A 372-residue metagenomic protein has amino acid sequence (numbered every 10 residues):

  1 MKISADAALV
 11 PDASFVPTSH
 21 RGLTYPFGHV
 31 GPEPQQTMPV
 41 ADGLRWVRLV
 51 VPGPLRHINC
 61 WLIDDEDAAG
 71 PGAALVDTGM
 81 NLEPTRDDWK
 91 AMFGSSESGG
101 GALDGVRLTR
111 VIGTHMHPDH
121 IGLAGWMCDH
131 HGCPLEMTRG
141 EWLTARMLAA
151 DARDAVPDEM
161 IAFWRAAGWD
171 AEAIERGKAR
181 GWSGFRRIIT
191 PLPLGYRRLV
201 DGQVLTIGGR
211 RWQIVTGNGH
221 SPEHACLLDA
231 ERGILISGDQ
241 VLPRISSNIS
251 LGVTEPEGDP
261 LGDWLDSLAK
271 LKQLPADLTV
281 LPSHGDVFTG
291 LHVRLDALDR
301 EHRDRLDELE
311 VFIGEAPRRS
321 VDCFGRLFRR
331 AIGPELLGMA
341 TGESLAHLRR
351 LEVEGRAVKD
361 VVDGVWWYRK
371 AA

Functional and structural regions predicted by a protein language model:
K2-P26, V30-G31, D307-A372: C-terminal regulatory/interaction regions
D6-L9, P84-D87, G94-T206, G233: Active-site HxH/HxHxD metal-binding segment of metal-dependent hydrolases
P34-G100, D104, L227-P243: Conserved beta-strand hairpin/beta-sheet module of binuclear metal-dependent hydrolase folds, prominently
G43, G122, W212, D259 (+1 more regions): Residue-level signal for the nucleotide or nucleotide-sugar donor/cofactor binding architecture
G43, I63, D77, H115 (+10 more regions): Divalent metal-coordination and catalytic microenvironments
I58-N59, M147-D151, S247-I249, V293-R294: Short aromatic-enriched loop/helix-cap "lid" or pocket-rim segments at secondary-structure transitions that line
G70-E83, W182-Y196, V204, R211-L306: Metallo-beta-lactamase
G132-M137, I236-G238, L298, P334: Short hydrophobic/aromatic-enriched beta-strand-loop microsegments
